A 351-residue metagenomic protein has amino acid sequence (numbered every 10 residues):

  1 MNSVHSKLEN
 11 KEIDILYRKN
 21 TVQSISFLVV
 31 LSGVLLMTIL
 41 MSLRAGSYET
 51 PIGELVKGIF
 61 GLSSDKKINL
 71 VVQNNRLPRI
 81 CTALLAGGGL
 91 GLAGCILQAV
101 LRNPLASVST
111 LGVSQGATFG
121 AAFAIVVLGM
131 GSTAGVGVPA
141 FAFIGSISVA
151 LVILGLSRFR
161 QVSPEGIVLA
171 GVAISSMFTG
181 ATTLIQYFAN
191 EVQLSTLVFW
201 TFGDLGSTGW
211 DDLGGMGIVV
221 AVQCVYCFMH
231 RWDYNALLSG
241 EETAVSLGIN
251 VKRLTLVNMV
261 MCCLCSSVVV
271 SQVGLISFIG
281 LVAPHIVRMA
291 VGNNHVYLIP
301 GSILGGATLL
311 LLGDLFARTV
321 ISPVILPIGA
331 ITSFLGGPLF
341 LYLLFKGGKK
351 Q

Functional and structural regions predicted by a protein language model:
M1-Q351: Alpha-helical transmembrane segments in inner-membrane proteins
